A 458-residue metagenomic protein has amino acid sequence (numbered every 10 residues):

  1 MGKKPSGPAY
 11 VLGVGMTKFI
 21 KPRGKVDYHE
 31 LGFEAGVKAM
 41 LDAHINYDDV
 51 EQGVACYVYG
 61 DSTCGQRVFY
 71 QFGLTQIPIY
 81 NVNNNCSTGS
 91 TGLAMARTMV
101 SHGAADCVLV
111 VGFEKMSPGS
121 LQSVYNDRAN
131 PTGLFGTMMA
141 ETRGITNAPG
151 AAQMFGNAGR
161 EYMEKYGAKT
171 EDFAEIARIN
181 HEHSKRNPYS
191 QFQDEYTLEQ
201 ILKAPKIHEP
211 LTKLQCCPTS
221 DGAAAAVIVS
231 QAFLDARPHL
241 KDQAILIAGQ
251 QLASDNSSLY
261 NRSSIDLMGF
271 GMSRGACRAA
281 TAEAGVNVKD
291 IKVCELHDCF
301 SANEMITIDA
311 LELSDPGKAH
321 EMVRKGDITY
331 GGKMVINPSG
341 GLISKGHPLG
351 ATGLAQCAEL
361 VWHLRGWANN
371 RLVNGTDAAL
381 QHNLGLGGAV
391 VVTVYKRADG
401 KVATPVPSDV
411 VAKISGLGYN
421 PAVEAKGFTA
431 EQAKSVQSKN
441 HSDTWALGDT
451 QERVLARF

Functional and structural regions predicted by a protein language model:
M1-H29, T137-R143, E175, I207-G275 (+4 more regions): Condensing-enzyme catalytic core mediating Claisen C-C bond formation in acyl metabolism
M1-S87, M95, A158-T170, Q191-Q200 (+4 more regions): Conserved active-site "lid/cap" helical segment
P5-S6, Y57-V111, K115-M154, F192-P218 (+3 more regions): Conserved catalytic cysteine-centered active-site region of acyl-thioester-dependent Claisen-condensing enzymes
R23-G24, G119-Y125, K185-Y189, H239 (+4 more regions): Short acidic, glycine/serine/threonine-rich loops at helix termini
Y47-C56, P78-N83, V108-F113, E171-R178 (+5 more regions): Beta-strand segments within the central parallel beta-sheet cores of soluble alpha/beta enzyme folds
G60-F69, L259-S264, D298-E321, G332 (+2 more regions): Short glycine/threonine-rich loop-to-helix capping motif typified by GTGT followed within a few residues by an Asp-Pro
N84-E114, A152-R186, A226-A232, P348-A368: Active-site-proximal alpha-helical scaffold in enzymes
D266-R274, R278-S301, M305, A310-L313 (+1 more regions): Extended C-terminal subregions enriched in glycine
